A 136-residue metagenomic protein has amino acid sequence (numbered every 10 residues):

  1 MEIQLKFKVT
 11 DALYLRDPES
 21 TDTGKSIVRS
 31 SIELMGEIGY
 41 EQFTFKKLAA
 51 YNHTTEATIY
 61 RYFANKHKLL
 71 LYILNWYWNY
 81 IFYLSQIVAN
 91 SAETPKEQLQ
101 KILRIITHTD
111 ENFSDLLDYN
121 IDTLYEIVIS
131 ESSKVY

Functional and structural regions predicted by a protein language model:
M1-S20: N-terminal intrinsically disordered/low-complexity leader segments
E19, T23, I73: Conserved acidic
D22-T44: Short, amphipathic alpha-helix enriched in basic
R29-E33, Y51, K68-N90, K101 (+1 more regions): Alpha-helical structural segments
I38, K66, A92-P95: Short coil/turn helix-boundary motifs
E41-K68, Y72: Helix-turn-helix
Y72, V88-D122: Hydrophobic alpha-helical connector segments
S114-Y136: Short secondary-structure transition hinges
